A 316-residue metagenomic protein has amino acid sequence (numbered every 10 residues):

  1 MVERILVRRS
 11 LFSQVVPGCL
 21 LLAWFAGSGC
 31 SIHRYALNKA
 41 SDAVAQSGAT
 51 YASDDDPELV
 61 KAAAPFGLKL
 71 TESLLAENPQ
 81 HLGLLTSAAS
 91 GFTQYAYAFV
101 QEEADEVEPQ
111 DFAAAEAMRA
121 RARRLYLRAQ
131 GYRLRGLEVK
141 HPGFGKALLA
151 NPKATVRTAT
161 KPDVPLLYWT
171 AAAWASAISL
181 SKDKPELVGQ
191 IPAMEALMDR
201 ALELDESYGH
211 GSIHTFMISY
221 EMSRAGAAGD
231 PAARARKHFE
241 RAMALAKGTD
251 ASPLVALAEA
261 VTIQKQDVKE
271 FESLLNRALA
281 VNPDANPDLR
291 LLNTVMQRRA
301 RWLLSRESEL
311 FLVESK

Functional and structural regions predicted by a protein language model:
M1-S13: N-terminal secretory signal peptides that target proteins for export/translocation
Q14-S28: Bacterial N-terminal signal peptides
W24-Y51: Bacterial Sec signal peptide processing site at the extreme N-terminus
Y35, R306, L312-S315: Eukaryotic intrinsically disordered, low-complexity segments enriched for acidic and Ser/Thr/Pro residues that serve as
D42-S73, E77-Q80, G91-E203, S212-A246 (+5 more regions): Short coil/linker segments at helix-helix boundaries
